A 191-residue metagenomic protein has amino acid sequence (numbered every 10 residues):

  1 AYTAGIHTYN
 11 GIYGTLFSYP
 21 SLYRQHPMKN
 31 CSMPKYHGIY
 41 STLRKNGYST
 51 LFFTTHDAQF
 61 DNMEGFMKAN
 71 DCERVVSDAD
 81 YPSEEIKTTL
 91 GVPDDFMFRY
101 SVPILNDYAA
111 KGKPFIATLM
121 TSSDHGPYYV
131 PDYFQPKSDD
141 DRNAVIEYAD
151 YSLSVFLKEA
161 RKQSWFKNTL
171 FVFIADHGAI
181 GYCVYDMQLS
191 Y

Functional and structural regions predicted by a protein language model:
A1-Y191: Solvent-exposed soluble domains appended to multi-pass membrane proteins
